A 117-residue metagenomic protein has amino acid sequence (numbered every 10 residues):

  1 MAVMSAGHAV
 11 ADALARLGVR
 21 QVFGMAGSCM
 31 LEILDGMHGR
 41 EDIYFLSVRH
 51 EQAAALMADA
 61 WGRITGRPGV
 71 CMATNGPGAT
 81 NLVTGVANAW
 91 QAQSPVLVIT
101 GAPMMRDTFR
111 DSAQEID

Functional and structural regions predicted by a protein language model:
M1-D117: N-terminal alpha/beta PP-like core and its mobile active-site loop of ThDP/TPP-dependent enzymes
